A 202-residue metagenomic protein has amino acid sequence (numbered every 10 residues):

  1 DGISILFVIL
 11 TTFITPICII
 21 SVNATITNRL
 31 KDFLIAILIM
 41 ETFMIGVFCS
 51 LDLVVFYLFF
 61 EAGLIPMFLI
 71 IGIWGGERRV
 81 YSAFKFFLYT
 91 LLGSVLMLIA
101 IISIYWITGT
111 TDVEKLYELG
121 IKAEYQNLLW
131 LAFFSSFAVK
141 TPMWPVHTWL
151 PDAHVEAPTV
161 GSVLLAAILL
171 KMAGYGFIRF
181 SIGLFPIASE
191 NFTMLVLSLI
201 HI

Functional and structural regions predicted by a protein language model:
G2-M44: Hydrophobic alpha-helical transmembrane segments in multi-pass integral membrane proteins
L10-V22, M40-E41, L64-G72, A132 (+2 more regions): Central hydrophobic cores of alpha-helical transmembrane segments in multi-pass inner-membrane proteins across all
I26, F48-F56, L184-A188: Membrane-interface helix caps and helix-loop-helix hairpins in membrane proteins
I35-Y125: Alpha-helical multi-pass transmembrane bundles of energy-transducing inner-membrane proteins
W74-V80, D152-V160, P186: Juxtamembrane helix-boundary/capping and inter-helix hinge elements in multi-pass membrane proteins
S94-A153, F177-L195: Juxtamembrane/interfacial segments at transmembrane-helix boundaries in multi-pass membrane proteins
I200-I202: Conserved small/polar residues in nucleotide/adenosyl-binding loops
